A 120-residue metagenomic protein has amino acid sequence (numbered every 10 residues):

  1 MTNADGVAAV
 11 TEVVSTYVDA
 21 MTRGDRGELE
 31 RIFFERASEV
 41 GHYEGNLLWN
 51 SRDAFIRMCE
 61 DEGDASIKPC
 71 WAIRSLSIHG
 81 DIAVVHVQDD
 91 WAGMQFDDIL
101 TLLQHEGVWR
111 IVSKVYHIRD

Functional and structural regions predicted by a protein language model:
T2-E12, S38-Q95: Surface-exposed, charged secondary-structure patches
T11-D19: Amphipathic alpha-helical repeat scaffolds
V13, R23-S38: Short, well-ordered alpha-helical segments enriched in acidic and aromatic residues
Y17, L29-E30, A37, F55 (+2 more regions): Hydrophobic pocket/interface hotspot
M21-G24, C59: Hydrophobic residues in alpha-helical segments
F33, D89-W91, V115: Short beta-strand segments enriched in hydrophobic/aromatic residues within well-folded beta-rich domains
V84, Q95-D120: Short beta-strand edge/turn micro-motifs at domain boundaries
